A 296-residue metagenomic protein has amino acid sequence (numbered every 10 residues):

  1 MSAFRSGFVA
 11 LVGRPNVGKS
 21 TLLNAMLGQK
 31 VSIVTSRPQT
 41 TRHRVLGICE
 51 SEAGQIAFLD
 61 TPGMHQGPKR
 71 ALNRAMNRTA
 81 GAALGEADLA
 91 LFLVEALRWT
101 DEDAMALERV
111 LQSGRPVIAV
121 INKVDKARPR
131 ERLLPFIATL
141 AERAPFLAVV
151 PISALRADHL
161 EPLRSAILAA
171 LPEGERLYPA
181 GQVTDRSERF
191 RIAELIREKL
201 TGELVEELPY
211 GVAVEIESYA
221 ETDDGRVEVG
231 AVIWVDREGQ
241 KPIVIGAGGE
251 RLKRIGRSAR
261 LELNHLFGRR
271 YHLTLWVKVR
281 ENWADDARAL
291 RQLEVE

Functional and structural regions predicted by a protein language model:
M1-L89, V232-I233: Conserved G1/Walker A P-loop phosphate-binding module
A3, E188-E296: P-loop NTP-binding site
A10, N24, H43, G47 (+13 more regions): Solvent-exposed alpha-helical segments within well-ordered globular domains of core cellular machineries
G18, H159, R251: Conserved glycine(s) of the Walker
Q29, I48, E52, A83-A90 (+9 more regions): Conserved, well-folded catalytic cores of nucleic-acid-processing and energy-transducing macromolecular machines
T41, H65-Q66, W99-T100, A127-R128 (+1 more regions): Catalytic P-loop NTPase motifs of RecA-like helicase/translocase cores
C49-Q55, A75-V149, A220-D224: Conserved C-terminal guanine-recognition region of P-loop GTPase G domains, centered on the G4
P116-I118, D125-T184, E188: Canonical P-loop GTPase G-domain recognition
